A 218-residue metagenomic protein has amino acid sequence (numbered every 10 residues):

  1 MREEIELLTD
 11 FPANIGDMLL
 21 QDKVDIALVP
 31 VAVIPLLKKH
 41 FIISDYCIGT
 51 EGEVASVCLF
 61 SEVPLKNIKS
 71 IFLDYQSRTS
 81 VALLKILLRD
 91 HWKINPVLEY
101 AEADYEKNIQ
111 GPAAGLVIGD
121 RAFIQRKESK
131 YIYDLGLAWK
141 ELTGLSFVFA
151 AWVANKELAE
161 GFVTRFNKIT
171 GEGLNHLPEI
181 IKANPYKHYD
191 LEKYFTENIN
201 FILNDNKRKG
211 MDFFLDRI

Functional and structural regions predicted by a protein language model:
M1-N67, Y75-Q76: Short, glycine-/small- and polar/acidic-enriched structural segments that line small-molecule recognition paths
M1-R2, D10, V54-N108, P112-A113 (+1 more regions): Bilobed "Venus flytrap"/periplasmic-binding protein-like clamshell domains and structurally analogous long
E6-L8, F41, P96-E99, Y131: Conserved beta-strand segments of alpha/beta enzyme cores
M18-L20, N108-I109, I218: Hydrophobic residues within well-ordered alpha-helices
I26, H40-F41, S70, A113-L116 (+1 more regions): Structural motif
C47-E51, E62-P64, D74-S80, G144 (+2 more regions): Short coil/turn segments
Y100-I181: Pocket-lining segment of extracytoplasmic ligand-binding domains
K182-I218: An extracytoplasmic/periplasmic, membrane-proximal ligand-sensing/linker region
